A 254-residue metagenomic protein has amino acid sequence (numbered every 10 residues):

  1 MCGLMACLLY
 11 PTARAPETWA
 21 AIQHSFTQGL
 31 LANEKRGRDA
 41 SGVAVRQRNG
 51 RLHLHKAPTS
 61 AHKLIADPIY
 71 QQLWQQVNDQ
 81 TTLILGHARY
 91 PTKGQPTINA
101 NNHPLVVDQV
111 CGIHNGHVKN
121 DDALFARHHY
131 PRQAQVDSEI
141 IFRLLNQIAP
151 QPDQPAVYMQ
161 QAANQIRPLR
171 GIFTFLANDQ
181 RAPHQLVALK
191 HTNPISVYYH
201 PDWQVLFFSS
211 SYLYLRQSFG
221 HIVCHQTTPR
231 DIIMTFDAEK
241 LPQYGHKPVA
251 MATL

Functional and structural regions predicted by a protein language model:
M1-L254: Conserved short alpha-helical segments that host acidic/polar catalytic motifs at enzyme active sites
